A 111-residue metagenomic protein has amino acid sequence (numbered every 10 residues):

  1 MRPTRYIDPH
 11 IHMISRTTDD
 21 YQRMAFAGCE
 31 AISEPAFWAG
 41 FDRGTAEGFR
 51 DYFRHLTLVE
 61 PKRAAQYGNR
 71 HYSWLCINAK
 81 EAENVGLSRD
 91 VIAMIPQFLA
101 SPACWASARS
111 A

Functional and structural regions predicted by a protein language model:
M1-A111: Mid-domain alpha/beta scaffold segments of enzyme catalytic cores
